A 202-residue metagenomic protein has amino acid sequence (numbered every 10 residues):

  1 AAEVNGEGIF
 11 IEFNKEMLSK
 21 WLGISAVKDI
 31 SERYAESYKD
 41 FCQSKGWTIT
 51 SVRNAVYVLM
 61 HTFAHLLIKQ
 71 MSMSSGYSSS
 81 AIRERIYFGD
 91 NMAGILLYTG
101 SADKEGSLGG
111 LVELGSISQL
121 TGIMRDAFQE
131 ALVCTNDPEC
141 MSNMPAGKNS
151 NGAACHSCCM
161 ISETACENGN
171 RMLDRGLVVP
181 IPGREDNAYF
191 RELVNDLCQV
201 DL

Functional and structural regions predicted by a protein language model:
A1-L202: Extended, well-ordered protein cores
